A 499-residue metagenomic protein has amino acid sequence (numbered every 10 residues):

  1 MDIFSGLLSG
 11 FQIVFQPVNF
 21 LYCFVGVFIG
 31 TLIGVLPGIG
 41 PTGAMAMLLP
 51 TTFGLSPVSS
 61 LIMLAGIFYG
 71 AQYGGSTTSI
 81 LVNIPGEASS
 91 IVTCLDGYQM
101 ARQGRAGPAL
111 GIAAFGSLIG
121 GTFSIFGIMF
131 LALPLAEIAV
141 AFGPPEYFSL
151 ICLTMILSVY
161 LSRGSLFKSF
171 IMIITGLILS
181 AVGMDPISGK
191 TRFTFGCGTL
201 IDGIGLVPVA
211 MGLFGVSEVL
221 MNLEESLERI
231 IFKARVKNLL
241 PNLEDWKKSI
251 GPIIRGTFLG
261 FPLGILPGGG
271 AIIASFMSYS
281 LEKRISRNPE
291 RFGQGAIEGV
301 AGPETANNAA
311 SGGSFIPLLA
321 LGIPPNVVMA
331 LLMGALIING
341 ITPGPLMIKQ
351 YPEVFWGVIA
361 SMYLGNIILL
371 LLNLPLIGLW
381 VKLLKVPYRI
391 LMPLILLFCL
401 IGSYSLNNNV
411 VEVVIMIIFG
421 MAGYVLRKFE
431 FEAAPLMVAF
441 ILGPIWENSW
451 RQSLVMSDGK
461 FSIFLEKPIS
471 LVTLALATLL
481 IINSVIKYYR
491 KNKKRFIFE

Functional and structural regions predicted by a protein language model:
M1-S60, T191-A296, V381, F398-Y404 (+3 more regions): Helix-loop-helix hairpins and the membrane-proximal interhelical loops of multi-pass alpha-helical transport proteins
V27-P41, A71-N83, S158-R163, F258-P267 (+3 more regions): Transmembrane alpha-helix interface/packing and boundary motifs in multi-pass membrane proteins, characterized by
I33-T42, I80-I91, F123-G127, L263-I272 (+4 more regions): Short helix-coil transition sites and intra-membrane helix breaks within transmembrane domains of multi-pass
P41-T51, L64, S79-Q99, F130 (+7 more regions): Re-entrant/interfacial helical elements at transmembrane boundaries that shape and gate the permeation pathway
V58-I62, Q99-G116, R287-G299, V327-A330 (+1 more regions): Membrane-interface alpha-helices at helix entry/exit sites of multi-pass transporters
F68-I80, G86, A296-L321, P325 (+1 more regions): A structural-propensity feature for long, helix-poor, extended segments
Y69-G74, F115-G127, L135, L179 (+3 more regions): Membrane-embedded alpha-helical segments of transport systems, primarily multispan ion/solute transporters
G111-E228, I338-K493: Membrane-embedded alpha-helical modules
